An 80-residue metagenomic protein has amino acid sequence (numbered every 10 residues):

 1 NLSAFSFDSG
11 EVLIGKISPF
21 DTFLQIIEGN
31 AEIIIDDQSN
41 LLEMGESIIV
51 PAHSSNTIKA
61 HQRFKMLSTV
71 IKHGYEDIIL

Functional and structural regions predicted by a protein language model:
N1-E11, T69-I71: A short glycine-rich, His/Asp/Glu-containing loop-to-beta-strand
F5, V12-S18, K59-A60, I79-L80: Short histidine-centered beta-strand/loop micro-motifs that create catalytic or ligand/metal-coordination sites
F20-E32, D36: Glycine- and acidic-residue-biased ligand/ion/polar-headgroup-sensing regions
I27-E28, E43-M44, Q62: A cytosolic small-molecule/anion-sensing beta-strand core signal
D37-A52: Short acidic-glycine-tyrosine-enriched beta hairpin
A52-E76: Ligand-binding loop in jelly-roll beta-barrel domains
